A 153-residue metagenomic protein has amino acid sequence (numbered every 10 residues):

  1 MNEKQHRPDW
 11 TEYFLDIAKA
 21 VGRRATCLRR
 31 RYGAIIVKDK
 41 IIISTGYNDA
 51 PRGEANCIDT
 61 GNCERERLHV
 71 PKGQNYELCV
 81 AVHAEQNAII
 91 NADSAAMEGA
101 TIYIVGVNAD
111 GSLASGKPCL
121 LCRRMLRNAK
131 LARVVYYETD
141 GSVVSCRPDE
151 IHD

Functional and structural regions predicted by a protein language model:
M1-D153: Zinc-dependent deaminase catalytic domain
